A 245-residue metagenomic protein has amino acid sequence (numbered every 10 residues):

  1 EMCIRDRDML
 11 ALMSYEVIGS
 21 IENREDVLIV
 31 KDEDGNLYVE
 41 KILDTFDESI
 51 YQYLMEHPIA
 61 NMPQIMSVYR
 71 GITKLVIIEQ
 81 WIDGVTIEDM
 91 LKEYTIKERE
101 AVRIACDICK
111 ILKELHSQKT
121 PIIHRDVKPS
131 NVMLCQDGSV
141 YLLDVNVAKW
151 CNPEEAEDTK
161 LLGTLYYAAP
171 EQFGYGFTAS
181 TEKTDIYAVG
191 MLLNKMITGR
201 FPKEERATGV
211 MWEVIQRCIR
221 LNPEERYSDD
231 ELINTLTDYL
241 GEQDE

Functional and structural regions predicted by a protein language model:
E1-I4: Short, small-residue-biased leader/transition segments that mark boundaries at the very start of proteins
S14-Y53: ATP-binding glycine-rich loop module of kinase domains
P58-V68: Conserved HxN/HPN-centered segment at the entrance to the catalytic loop of eukaryotic protein kinase-like domains
I72-T86: Conserved short submotifs of the Hanks-type protein kinase catalytic core that shape the nucleotide-binding pocket
H116-L134: Catalytic-loop of the protein kinase fold
D158-Q172: Conserved activation segment of eukaryotic-like protein kinases, specifically the C-terminal portion of the activation
R220-E231: A conserved short helix/loop substructure at the end of the activation segment of eukaryotic-like protein kinase domains
